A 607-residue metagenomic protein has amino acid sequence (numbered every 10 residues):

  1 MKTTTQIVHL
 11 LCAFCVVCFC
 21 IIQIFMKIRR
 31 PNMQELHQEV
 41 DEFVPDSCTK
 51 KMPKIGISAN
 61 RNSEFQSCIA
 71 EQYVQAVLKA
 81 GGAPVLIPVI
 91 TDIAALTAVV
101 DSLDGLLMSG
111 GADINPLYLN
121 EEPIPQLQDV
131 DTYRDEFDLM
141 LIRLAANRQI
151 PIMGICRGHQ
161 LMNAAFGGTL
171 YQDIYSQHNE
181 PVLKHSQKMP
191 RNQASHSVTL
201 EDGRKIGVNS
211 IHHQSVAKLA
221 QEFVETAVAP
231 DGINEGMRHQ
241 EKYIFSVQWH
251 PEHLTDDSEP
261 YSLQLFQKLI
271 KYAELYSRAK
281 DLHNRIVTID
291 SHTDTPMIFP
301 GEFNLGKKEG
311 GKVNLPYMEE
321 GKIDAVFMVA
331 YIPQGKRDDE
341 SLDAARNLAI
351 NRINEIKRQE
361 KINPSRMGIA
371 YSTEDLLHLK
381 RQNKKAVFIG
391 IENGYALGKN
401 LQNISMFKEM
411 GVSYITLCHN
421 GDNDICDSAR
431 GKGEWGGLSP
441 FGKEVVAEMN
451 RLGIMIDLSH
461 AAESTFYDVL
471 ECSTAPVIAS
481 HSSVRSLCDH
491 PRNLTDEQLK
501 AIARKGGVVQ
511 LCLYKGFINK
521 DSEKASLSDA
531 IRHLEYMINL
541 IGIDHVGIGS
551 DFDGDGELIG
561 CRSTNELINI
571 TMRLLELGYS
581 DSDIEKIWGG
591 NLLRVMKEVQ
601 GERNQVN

Functional and structural regions predicted by a protein language model:
T3, H9-A13, C18-I155, A164 (+6 more regions): N-terminal beta1-alpha1 cap of cysteine-dependent amidohydrolase-like domains
P53-K54, A83, P151, T169 (+8 more regions): Proline-centered loop/turn at the N-terminus of a beta-strand
I57, L107-M108, M328, L417 (+2 more regions): Redox-cofactor binding/interface segments in oxidoreductases and associated redox assembly factors
A80, S109, R148, A165 (+4 more regions): Structural motif
V208-S215, S246-P251, T288-T295, V412 (+2 more regions): Histidine-centered catalytic micro-motifs
R278-E434, D489-L499, A503-I548, F552-N607: N-terminal hydrophobic targeting/anchoring segments and the immediately downstream early-domain regions of hydrolases
A396-G398, E409-R492: Divalent metal-binding pocket/active-site signature
